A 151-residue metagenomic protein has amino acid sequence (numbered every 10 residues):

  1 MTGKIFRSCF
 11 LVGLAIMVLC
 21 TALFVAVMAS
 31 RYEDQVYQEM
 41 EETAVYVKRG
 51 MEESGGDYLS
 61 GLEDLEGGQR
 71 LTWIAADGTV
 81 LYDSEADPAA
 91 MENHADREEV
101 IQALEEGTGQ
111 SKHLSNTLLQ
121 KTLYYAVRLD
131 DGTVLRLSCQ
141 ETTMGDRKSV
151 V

Functional and structural regions predicted by a protein language model:
M1-V80, E85-E92, E105: Juxtamembrane segments flanking the first transmembrane helix of membrane-anchored signal-transduction proteins
K4, A29, E33, R97 (+2 more regions): Juxtamembrane/transmembrane-helix boundary motifs in multi-pass membrane proteins
E39-E42, E98, C139: Generic alpha-helical secondary structure signal
R49-E52, D130-D131, L137-S149: Helix-start (N-cap) segments at beta->loop->alpha junctions that couple sensory/regulatory domains to adjoining helices
E53, A89-D131: Membrane-proximal, non-catalytic sensory/regulatory domains of signal-transducing membrane proteins
D77, T133-V134: Structural motif
